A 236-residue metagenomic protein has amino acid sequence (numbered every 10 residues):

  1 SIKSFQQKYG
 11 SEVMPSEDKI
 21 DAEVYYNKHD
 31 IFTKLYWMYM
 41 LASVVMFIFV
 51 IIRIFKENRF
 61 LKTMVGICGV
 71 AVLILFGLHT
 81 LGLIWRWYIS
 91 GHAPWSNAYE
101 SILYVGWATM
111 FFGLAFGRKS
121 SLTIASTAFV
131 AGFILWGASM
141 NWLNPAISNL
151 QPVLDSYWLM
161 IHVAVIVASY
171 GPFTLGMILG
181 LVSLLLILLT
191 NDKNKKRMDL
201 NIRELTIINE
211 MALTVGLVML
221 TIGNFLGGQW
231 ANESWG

Functional and structural regions predicted by a protein language model:
S1-G236: Polytopic transmembrane helical bundles with strong interfacial aromatic enrichment
